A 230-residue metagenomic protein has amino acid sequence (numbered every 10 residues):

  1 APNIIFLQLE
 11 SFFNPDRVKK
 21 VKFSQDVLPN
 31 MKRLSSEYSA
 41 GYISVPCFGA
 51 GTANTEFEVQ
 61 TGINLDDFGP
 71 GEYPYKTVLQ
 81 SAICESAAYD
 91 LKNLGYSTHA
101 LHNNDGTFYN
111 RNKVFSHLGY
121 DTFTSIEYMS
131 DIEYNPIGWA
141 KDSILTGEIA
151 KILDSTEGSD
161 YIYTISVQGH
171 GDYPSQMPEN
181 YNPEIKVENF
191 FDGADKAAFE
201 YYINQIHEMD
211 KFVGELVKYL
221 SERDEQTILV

Functional and structural regions predicted by a protein language model:
F6-L9, F13-V230: Solvent-exposed soluble domains appended to multi-pass membrane proteins
